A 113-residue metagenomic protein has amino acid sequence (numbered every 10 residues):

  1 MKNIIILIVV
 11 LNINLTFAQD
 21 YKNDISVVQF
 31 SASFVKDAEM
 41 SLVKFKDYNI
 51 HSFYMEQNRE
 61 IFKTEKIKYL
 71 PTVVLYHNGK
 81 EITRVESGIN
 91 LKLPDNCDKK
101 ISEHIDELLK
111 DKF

Functional and structural regions predicted by a protein language model:
I4-I13: Sec-dependent N-terminal signal peptides
A18-H51: Local sequence-structure signature of Cys/Sec-based thiol-disulfide redox active-site neighborhoods
F30-S33, M55-E56, G88: Active-site-proximal beta-strand/loop segments in catalytic clefts of secreted hydrolases
F34-K36, R59, I82, L91: Flexible, glycine-rich phosphate/dinucleotide-binding loops and adjacent beta-alpha linkers at cofactor/substrate
S41-G79: Mature extracytoplasmic domains of secretory-pathway proteins
L75-F113: Non-catalytic, surface beta->alpha helical segment in thiol-disulfide oxidoreductase systems
